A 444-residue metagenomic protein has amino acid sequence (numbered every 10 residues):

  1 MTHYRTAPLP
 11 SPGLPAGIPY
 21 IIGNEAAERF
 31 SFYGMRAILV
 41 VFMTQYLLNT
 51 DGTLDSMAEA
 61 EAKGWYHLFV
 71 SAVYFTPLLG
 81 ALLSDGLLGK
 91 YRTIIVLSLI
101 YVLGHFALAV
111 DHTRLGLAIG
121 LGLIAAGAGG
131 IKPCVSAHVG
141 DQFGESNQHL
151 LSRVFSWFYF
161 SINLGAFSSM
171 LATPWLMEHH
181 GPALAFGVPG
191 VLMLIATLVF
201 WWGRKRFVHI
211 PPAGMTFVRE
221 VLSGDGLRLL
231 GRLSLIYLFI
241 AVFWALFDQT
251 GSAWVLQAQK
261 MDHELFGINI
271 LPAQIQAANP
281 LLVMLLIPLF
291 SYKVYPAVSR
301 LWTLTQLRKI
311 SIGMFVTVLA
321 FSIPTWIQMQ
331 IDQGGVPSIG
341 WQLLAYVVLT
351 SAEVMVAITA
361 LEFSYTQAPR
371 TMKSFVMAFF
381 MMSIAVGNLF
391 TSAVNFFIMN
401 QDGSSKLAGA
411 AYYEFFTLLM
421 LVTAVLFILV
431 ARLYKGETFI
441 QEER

Functional and structural regions predicted by a protein language model:
M1-I21, E145-Q148, S152, S156 (+9 more regions): Intracellular loop-helix junctions on the cytosolic face of multi-pass helical membrane proteins
R36-A37, L78-L82, N163-H179, S322-T325 (+1 more regions): A gly/Pro-rich, aromatic-decorated transmembrane alpha-helix motif that marks the paired, flexible gating helices
A37-K63, S252-A273: Short amphipathic helix-loop junctions that connect adjacent transmembrane helices in Major Facilitator Superfamily/SLC
K63-D85, F167, A277-Y292, V386: Central cavity-lining transmembrane alpha-helices of secondary-active solute carriers, predominantly the Major
T76-I100, H105-F106: Conserved MFS/SLC helix-loop-helix module at the cytosolic interface between two early adjacent transmembrane helices
G86-S98, P296-T317: Cytoplasmic membrane-interface "Motif A"-like loop-to-helix N-cap segments of 12-TM Major Facilitator Superfamily
V96-L117, I312-G334: C-terminal ends and interior cores of transmembrane alpha-helices in multi-pass membrane transporters/permeases
G130-S146, E353-A368: Intracellular juxtamembrane helix-capping segments at the cytosolic ends of symmetry-related transmembrane helices
